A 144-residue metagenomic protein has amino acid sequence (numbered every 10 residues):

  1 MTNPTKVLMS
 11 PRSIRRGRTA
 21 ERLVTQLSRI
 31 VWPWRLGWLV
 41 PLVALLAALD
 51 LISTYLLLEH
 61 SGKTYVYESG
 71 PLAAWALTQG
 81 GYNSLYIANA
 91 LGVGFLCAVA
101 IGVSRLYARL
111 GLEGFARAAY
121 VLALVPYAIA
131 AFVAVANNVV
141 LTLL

Functional and structural regions predicted by a protein language model:
T2-L144: Hydrophobic alpha-helical segments at protein termini of multi-pass membrane proteins
